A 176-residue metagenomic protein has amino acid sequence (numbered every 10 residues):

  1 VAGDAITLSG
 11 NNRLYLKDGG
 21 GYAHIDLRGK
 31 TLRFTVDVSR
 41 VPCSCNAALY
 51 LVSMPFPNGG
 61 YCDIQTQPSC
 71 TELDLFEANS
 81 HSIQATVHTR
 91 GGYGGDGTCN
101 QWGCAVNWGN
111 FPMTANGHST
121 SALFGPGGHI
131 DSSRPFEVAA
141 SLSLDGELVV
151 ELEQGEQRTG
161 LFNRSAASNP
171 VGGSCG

Functional and structural regions predicted by a protein language model:
V1-G176: GH16 jelly-roll
